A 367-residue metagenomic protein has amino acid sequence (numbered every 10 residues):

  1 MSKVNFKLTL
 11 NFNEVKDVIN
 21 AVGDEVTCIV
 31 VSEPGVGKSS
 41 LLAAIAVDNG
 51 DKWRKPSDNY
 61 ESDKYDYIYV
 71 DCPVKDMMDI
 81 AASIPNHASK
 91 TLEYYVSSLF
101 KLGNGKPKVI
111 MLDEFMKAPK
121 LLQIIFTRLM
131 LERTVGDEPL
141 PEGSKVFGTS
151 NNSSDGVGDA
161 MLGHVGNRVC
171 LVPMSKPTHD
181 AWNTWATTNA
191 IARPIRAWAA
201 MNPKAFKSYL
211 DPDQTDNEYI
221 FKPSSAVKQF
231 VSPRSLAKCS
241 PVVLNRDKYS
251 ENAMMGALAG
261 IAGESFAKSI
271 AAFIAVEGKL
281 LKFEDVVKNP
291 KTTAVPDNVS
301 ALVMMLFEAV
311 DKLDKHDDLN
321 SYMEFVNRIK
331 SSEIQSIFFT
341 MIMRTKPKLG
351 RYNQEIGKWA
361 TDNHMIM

Functional and structural regions predicted by a protein language model:
S2-M201: AAA+ P-loop NTPase catalytic core and its hallmark functional loops
L10-K16, S224-V231, Y249, P290-A301 (+2 more regions): Structural motif
A21, M201, R246, E264 (+7 more regions): Surface-exposed polar/charged interaction patches
A44-D66, A88, S208-V227, K248-N252 (+1 more regions): Intrinsically disordered, low-complexity coil segments
L121-I125, H164, P177-A181, K228-K238 (+2 more regions): Short, well-structured alpha-helical interface segments that form or flank functional binding sites
A186-A259: Conserved AAA+ ATPase small/helical "lid" subdomain
E251-D314: Accessory nucleic acid-recognition modules appended to NTPase machines
P296-M367: Terminal-proximal interaction/regulatory segments of ATP-powered molecular machines
